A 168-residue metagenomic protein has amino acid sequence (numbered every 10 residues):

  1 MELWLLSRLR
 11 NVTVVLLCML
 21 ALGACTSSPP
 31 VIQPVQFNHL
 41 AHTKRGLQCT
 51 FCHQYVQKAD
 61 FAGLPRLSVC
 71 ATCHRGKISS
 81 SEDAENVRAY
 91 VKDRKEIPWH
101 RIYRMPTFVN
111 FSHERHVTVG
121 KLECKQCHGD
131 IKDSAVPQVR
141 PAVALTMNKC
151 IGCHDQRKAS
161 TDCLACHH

Functional and structural regions predicted by a protein language model:
E2-V14: Bacterial N-terminal signal peptides that target proteins for export
L6, P29-V31, F51, Y90-K92 (+1 more regions): Mixed-charge, polar/low-complexity N-terminal
L22-A24: C-terminal motif of bacterial Sec signal peptides marking the signal peptidase cleavage site
S28-D83, S112-H168: Sequence context surrounding c-type heme c attachment/ligation sites in exported
K77-V109, S160-A165: Primarily the internal scaffold of c-type cytochrome electron-transfer domains, especially repeated/multiheme c-type
